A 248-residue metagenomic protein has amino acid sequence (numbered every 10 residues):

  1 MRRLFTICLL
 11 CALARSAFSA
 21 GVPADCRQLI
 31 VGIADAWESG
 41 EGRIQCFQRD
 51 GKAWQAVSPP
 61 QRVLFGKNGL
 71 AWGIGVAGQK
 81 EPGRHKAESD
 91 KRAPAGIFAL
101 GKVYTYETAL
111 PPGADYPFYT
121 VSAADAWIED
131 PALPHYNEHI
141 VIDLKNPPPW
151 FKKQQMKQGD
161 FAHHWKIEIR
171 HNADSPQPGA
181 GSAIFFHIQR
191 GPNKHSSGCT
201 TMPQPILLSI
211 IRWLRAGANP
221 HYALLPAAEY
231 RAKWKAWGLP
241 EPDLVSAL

Functional and structural regions predicted by a protein language model:
L4-L13: Sec-dependent N-terminal signal peptides
F18-S196, P205-L248: Cell wall/extracellular polymer interaction/catalysis modules
C199: Short cysteine clusters
M202: A conserved hydrophobic position in a structured secondary element of the catalytic/binding core that shapes
